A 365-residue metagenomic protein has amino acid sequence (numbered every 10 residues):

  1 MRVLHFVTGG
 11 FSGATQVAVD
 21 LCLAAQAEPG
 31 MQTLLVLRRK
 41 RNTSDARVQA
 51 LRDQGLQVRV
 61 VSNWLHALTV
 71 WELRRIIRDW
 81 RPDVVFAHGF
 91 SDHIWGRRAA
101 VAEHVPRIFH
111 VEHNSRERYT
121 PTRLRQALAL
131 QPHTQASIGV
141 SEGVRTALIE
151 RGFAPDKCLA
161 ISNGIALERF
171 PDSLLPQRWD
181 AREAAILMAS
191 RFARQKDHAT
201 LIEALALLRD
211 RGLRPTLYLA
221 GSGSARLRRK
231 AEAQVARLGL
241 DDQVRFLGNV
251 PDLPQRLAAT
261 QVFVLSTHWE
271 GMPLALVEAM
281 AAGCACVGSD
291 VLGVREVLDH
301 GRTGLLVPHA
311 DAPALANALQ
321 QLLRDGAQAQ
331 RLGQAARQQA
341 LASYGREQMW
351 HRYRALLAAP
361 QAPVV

Functional and structural regions predicted by a protein language model:
S12-L23, A184, M188-L213, R229-K230 (+2 more regions): A conserved mid-protein helix/loop that constitutes part of the nucleotide-sugar donor-binding site
G30-L34, H198, I202-R245, V365: A conserved nucleotide-sugar
V36, A285-G288, L298: Short hydrophobic beta-strand element within catalytic cores of glycosyltransferases and related nucleotide-activated
A87-H93, E112: Short His-centered aromatic/hydrophobic patch
F109-A136, R151-F153: A conserved, positively charged/aromatic
G143, G164: Carbohydrate-associated surface elements
N249, H268: Aromatic "clamp/platform" in nucleotide-sugar-dependent glycosyltransferases that forms part of the donor/acceptor
D299-G301, L305-A312, Q321-G326: Conserved acidic donor-binding segment of nucleotide-sugar-dependent glycosyltransferases
